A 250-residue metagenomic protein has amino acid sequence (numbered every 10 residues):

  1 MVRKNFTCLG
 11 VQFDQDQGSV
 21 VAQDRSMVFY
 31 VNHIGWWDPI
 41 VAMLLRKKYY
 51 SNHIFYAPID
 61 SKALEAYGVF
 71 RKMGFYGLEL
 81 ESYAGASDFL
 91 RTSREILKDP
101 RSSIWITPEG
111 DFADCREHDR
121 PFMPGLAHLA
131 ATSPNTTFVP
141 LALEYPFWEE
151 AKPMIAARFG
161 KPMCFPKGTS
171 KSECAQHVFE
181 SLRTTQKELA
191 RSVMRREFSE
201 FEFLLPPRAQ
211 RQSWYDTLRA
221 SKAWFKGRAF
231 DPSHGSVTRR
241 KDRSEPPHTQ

Functional and structural regions predicted by a protein language model:
M1-H33: Helix-to-loop junction immediately C-terminal to a conserved catalytic motif
R3-C8, N52, F70-K72, S133: Short, well-ordered coil/turn elements that cap or connect secondary structure elements
F6, V11, F75-L78, K187 (+1 more regions): Short aromatic/hydrophobic-glycine micro-motifs
F6-F13, S82-T92: Glycine-rich, highly charged phosphate/nucleotide-binding loops
D14-D16, P58-D60, L78-L80, L141 (+1 more regions): Conserved beta-strand termini and adjacent loop/short-helix elements that scaffold enzyme active sites in alpha/beta
G18, K62-L64, S82-A84, Y145-F147 (+1 more regions): Residue-level detector of flexible, active-site-proximal loop/helix-junction positions within diverse enzyme catalytic
V21-Y83: Catalytic core of membrane glycerolipid acyltransferases/transacylases, capturing the structured, soluble-facing
S87-Q250: Non-catalytic C-terminal accessory region of glycerolipid acyltransferases and related lyso-lipid remodeling enzymes
